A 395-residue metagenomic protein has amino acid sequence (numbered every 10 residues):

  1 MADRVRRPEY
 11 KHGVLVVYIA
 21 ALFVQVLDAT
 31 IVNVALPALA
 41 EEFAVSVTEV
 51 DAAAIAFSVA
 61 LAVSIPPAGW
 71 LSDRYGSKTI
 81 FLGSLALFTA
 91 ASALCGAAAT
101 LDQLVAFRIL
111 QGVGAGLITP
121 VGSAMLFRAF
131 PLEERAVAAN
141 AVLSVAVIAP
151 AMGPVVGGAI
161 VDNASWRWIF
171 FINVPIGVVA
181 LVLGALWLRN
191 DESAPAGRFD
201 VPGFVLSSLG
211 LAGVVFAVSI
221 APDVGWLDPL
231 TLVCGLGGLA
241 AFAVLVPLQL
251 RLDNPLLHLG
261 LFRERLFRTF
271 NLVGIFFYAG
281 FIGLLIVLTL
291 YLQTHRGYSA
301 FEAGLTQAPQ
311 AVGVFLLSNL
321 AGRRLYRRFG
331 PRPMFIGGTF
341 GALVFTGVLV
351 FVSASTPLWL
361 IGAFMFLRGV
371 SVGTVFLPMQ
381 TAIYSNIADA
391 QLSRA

Functional and structural regions predicted by a protein language model:
D3-K11, G96, A196, V224 (+2 more regions): Helix-boundary and loop/linker segments of multi-pass membrane transporters
H12-V34, V47-F57, P67-G69, P202 (+3 more regions): 12-transmembrane solute porter fold
Q25, A54-F57, L61, F88 (+8 more regions): Structural signature of transmembrane alpha-helices in multi-pass secondary transporters
L36-L39, G122-L126, I160, L188 (+7 more regions): Hydrophobic alpha-helical interface/terminus motif in multipass membrane transporters
L39-A40, L71-S72, L104, V156-A164 (+4 more regions): Interfacial helix-cap and linker-helix signal at transmembrane-aqueous boundaries of multi-pass secondary transporters
I65-G203, S355, D389: Helix-loop-helix hairpins in multi-pass membrane proteins, especially solute transporters
L87-A97, G114, I176-L183, G210 (+7 more regions): Transmembrane-helix signature of multi-pass solute transporters
D162-V273, G280, Y298, T306: Hydrophobic transmembrane-helix bundles of small-molecule transporters
